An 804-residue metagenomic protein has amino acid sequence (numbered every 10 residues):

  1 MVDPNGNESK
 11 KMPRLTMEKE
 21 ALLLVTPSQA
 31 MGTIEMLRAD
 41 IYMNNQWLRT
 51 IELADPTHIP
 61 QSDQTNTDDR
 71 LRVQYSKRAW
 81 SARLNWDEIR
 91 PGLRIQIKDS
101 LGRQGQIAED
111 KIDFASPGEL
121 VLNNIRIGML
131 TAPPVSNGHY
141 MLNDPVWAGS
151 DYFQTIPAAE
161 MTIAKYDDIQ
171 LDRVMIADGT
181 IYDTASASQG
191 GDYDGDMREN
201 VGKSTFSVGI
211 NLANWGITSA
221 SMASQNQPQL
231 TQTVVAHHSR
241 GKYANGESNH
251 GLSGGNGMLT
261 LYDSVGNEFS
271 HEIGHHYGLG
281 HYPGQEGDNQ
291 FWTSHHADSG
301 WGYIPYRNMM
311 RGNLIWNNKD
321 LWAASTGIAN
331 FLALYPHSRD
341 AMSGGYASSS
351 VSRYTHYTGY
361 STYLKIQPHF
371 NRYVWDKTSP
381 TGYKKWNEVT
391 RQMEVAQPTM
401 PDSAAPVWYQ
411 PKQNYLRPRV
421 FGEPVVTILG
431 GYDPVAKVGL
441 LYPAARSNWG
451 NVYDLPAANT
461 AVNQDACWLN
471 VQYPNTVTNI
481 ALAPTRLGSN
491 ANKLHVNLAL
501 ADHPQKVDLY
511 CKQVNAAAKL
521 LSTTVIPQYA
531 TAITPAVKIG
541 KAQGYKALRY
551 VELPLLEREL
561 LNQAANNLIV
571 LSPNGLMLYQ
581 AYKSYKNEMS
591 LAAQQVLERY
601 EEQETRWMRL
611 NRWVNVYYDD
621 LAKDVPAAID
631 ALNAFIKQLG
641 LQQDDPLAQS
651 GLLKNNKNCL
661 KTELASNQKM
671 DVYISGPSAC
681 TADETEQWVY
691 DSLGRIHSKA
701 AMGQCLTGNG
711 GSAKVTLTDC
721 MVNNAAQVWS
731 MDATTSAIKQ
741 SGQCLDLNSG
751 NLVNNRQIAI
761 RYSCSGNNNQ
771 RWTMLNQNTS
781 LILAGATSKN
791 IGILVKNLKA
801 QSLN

Functional and structural regions predicted by a protein language model:
M1-V265, Y277, H281-E286, W468-A501 (+3 more regions): Propeptide-to-catalytic entry region of secreted or membrane-anchored zinc metalloproteases
T16-E18, T26, G32-M36, D288-A491 (+4 more regions): Replace "(M1/M4/M9/M12/WLM)" with "(e.g., M1/M4/M8/M9/M12/M26/WLM)" and add "not limited to" to clarify scope
K19-A21, L37, S76-R78, A108 (+12 more regions): Residues that flank catalytic or metal-binding motifs in active/ligand-binding sites
L22, T33-D40, Q464-W468, K506 (+5 more regions): Exposed beta-strand and adjacent loop surfaces of beta-rich binding modules that mediate intermolecular recognition
F269, I273, Y277: Active-site His/Glu-centered metal-binding helix of metallohydrolases
A581-F635, L639: Amphipathic, non-membrane alpha-helical rod segments
Q642-N804: Lectin-like carbohydrate-binding module/patch detector with strong preference for beta-trefoil
